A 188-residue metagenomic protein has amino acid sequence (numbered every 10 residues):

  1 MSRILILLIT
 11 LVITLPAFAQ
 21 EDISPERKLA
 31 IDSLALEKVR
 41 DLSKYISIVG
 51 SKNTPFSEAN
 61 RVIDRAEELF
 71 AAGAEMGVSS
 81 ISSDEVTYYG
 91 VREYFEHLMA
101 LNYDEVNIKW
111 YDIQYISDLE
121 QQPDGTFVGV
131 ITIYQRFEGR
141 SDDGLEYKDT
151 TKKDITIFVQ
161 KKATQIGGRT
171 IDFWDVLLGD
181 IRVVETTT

Functional and structural regions predicted by a protein language model:
M1-E26: Bacterial Sec-dependent N-terminal signal peptides
Q20-D64: Short, low-complexity N-terminal intrinsically disordered segments enriched in polar/charged residues
E21-L29, K109, L119, I131: Acidic, Ser/Thr/Gly/Pro-rich low-complexity intrinsically disordered regions that serve as flexible linkers
L42, I46-V49, F70, L98 (+1 more regions): Hydrophobic, Leu/Ile/Phe/Ala-enriched alpha-helical segments that form helix-helix packing faces
I48-D64, I108-I113, R169-L177: Short glycine-rich, low-complexity/disordered patches
A59-N107: Short solvent-exposed beta->alpha transition segments
S83, I108-L119: Long amphipathic alpha-helical segments
Q114-T188: Exposed beta-sheet edge and beta->alpha loop/turn motif
